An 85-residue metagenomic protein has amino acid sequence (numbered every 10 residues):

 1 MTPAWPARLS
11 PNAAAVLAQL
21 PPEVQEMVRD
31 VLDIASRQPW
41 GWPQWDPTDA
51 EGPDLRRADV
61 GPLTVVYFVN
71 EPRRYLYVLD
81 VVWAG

Functional and structural regions predicted by a protein language model:
M1-P6, A15, Q25-E26, D30 (+1 more regions): Enriched for short, Lys/Arg-rich terminal
W5-L9, P39-G41: Short amphipathic alpha-helical segments, especially helix-boundary/capping motifs
P11-A13: N-terminal acidic leader/helix
D33-D59: A short, surface-exposed loop/turn module that caps and links secondary-structure elements
